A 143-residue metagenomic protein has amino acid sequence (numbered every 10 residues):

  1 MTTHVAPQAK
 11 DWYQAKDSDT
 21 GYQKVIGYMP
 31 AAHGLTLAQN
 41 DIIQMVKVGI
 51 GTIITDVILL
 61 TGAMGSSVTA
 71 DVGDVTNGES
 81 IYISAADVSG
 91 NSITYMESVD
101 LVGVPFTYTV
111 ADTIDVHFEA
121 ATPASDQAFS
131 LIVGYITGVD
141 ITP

Functional and structural regions predicted by a protein language model:
T2-P143: Surface-exposed, low-hydrophobicity beta-strand/loop segments enriched in small/polar/acidic residues
